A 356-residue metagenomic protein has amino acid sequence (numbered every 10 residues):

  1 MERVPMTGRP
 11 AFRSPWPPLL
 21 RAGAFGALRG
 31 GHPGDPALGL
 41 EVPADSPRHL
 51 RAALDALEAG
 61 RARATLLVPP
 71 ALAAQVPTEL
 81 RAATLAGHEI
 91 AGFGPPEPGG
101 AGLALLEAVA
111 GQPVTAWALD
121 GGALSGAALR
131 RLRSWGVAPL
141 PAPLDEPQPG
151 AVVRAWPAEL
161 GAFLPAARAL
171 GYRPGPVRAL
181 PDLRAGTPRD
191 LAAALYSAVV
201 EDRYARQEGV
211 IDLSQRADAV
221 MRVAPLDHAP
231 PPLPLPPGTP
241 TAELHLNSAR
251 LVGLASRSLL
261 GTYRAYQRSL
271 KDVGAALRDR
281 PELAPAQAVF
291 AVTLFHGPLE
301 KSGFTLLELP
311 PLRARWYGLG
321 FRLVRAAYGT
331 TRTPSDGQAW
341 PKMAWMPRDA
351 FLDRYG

Functional and structural regions predicted by a protein language model:
M1-G30, G126, R130, S134 (+2 more regions): Alpha-helical membrane-targeting segments
G8-P98, R178-Y204: Active-site beta->alpha N-cap acidic-glycine motif
P36-L40, A64-L66, H88-F93, V114-L119 (+5 more regions): Hydrophobic faces of well-ordered beta-strands that scaffold small-molecule active sites in alpha/beta enzyme cores
L50-R51, G99-A101, L160-G161, L259-A275: Well-ordered, non-membrane alpha-helical segments in soluble/globular domains
Q75, P95-L183, L277: Catalytic domains of cell-wall/extracellular-matrix polysaccharide-remodeling enzymes, centered on de-N-acetylation
L85-P95, R133-D145, L307-R315: Acidic, His- and aromatic-enriched active-site or binding-groove loops in soluble protein domains that engage sugars
A123-L124, A291-G297: Short, polar loop motifs at secondary-structure junctions
R173, V177-G261, A276-P285, L294-G297 (+1 more regions): Non-catalytic substrate-recognition and accessory regions of acyl/acetyltransferase enzymes
